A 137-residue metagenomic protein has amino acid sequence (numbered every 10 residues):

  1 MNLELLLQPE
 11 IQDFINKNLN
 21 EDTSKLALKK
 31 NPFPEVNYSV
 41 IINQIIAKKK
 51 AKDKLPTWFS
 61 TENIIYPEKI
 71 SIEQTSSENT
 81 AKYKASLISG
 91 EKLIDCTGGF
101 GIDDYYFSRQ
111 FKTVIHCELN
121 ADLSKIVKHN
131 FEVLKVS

Functional and structural regions predicted by a protein language model:
M1-S137: SAM-dependent transferase fold signal centered on methyltransferase-like domains, encompassing both Class I
